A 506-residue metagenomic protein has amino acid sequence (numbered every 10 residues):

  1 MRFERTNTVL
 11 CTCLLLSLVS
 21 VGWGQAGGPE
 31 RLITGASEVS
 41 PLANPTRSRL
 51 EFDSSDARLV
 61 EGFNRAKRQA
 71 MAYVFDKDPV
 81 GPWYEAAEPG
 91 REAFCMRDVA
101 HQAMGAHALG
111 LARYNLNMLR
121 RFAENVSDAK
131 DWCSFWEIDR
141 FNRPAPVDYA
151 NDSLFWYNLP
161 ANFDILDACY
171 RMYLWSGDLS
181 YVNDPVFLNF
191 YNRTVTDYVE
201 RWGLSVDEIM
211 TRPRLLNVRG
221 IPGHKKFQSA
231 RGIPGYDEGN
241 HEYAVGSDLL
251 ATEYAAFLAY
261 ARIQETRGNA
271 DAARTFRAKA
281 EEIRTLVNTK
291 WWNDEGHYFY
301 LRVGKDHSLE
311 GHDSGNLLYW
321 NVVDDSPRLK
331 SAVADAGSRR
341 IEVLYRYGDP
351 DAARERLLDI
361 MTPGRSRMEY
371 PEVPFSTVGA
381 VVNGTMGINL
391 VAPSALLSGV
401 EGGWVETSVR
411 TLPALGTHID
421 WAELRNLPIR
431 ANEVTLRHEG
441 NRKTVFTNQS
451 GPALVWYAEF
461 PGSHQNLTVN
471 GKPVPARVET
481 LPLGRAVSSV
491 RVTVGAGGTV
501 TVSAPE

Functional and structural regions predicted by a protein language model:
M1-C11: Bacterial N-terminal signal peptides that target proteins for export
C11-S20: Bacterial N-terminal signal peptides
G22-A26: Boundary at the C-terminal end of the N-terminal hydrophobic targeting segment
G27-F94, N117, L286-V287, W291-D294: Low-complexity, Ser/Thr/Pro/Gly-enriched N-terminal "stalk/linker" regions
G62-N64, E92-S127, P185, N189 (+7 more regions): Active-site core of glycosidic bond-cleaving carbohydrate-active enzymes
G81, E85-R91, S134-D164, R171 (+3 more regions): The feature captures the catalytic groove of carbohydrate-active enzymes
L166-C169, Y173-Y191: Acidic/aromatic-lined carbohydrate-recognition and catalytic surfaces of CAZymes acting on diverse glycans
G348-E506: Non-catalytic C-terminal accessory modules of carbohydrate-active enzymes
